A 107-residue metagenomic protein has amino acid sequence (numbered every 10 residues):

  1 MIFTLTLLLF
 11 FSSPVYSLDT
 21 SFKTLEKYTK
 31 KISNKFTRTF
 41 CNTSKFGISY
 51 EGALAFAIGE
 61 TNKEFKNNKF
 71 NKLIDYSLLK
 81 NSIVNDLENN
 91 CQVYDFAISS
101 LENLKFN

Functional and structural regions predicted by a protein language model:
M1-F10: Sec-dependent signal peptide recognition, specifically the positively charged N-region followed immediately by
T4, K23, Y28-K31, K35 (+3 more regions): Short, well-ordered helical secondary-structure segments
S12-P14: N-terminal signal peptide c-region/cleavage motif recognized by signal peptidases
Y16-S49: Immediate post-signal-peptide N-terminus of mature secreted/exported proteins
I48-N107: Compact alpha-helical subdomains of small soluble proteins
